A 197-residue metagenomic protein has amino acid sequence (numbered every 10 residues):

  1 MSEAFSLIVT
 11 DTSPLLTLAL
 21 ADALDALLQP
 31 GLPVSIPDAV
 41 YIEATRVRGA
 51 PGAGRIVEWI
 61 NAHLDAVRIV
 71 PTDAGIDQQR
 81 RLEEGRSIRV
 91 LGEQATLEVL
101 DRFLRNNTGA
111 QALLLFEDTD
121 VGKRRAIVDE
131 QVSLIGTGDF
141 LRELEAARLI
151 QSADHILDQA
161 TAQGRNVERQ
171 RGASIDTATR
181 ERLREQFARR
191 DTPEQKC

Functional and structural regions predicted by a protein language model:
M1-T10, L18-L32, A39-I56, I60-R68 (+3 more regions): Feature 3881 marks metal-assisted phosphotransfer/nuclease machinery and their flanking interaction elements
V70-L82: Short, basic/glycine-rich phosphate-binding loops at helix/coil junctions that contact nucleotide phosphates
L113-F116: Short, hydrophobic beta-strand segments that form beta-sheet elements in well-ordered domains
